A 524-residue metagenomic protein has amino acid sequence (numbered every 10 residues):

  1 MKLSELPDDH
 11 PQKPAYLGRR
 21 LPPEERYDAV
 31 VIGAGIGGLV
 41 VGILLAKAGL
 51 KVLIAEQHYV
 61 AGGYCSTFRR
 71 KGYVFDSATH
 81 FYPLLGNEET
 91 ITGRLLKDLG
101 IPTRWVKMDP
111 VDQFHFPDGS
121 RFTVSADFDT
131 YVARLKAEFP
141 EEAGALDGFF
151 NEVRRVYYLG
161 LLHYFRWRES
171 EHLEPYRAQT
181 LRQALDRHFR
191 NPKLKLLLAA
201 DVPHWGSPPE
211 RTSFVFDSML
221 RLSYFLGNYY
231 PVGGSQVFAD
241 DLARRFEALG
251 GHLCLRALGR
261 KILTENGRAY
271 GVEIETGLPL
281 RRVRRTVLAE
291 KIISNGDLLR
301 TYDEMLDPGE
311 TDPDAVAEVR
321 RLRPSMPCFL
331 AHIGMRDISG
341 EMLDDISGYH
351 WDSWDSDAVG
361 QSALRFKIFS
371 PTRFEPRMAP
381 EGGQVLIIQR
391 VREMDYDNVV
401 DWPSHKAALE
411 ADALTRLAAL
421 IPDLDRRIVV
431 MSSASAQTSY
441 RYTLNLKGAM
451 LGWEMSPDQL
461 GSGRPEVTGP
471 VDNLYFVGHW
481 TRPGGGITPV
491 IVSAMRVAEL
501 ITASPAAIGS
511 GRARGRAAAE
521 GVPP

Functional and structural regions predicted by a protein language model:
M1-A29, K47-A48, S456, T468 (+2 more regions): Extreme N-terminal leader/targeting segments of oxidoreductases
K13-E152, M455: N-terminal glycine-rich phosphate/pyrophosphate-binding loop and immediately adjacent elements
E89, E169-Q183, S223-R245, C254-R256 (+1 more regions): Short beta-strand to alpha-helix junction loop
P117-T212: Rossmann-like flavin
N191-W205, K367, D423-P483: A glycine-rich dinucleotide-binding beta-alpha-beta segment and adjacent secondary-structure elements that constitute
S218-V283: Helical element adjacent to the flavin cofactor pocket in flavoenzyme catalytic cores
R260-P380, A518: Mid-domain catalytic core of redox enzymes that form a hydrophobic substrate pocket/lid adjacent to a catalytic redox
R336-T438: C-terminal segments that line or cap access tunnels to active or ligand-binding sites in enzymes and enzyme-associated
